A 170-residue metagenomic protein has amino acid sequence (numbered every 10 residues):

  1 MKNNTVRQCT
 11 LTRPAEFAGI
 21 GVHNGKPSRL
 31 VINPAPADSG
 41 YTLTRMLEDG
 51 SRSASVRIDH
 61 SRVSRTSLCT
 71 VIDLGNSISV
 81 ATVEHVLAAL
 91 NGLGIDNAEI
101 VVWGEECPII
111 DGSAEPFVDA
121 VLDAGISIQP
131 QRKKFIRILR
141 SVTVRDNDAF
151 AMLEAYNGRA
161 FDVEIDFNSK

Functional and structural regions predicted by a protein language model:
M1-K170: Short acidic-hydrophobic catalytic motif
